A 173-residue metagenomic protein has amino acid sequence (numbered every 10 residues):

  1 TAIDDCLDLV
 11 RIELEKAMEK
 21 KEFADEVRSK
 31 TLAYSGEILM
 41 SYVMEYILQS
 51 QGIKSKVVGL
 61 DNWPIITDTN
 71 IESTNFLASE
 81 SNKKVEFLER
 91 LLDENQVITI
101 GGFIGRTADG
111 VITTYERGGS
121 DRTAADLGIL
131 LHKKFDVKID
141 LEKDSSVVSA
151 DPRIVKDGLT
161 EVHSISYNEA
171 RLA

Functional and structural regions predicted by a protein language model:
T1-A173: Nucleotide/pyrophosphate-binding catalytic subdomain
